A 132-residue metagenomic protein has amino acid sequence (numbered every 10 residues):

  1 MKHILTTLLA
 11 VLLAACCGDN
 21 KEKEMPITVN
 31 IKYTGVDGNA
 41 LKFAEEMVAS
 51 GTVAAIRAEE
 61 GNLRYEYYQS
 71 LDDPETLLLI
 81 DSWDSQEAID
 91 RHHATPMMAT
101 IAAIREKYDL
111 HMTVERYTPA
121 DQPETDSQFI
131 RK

Functional and structural regions predicted by a protein language model:
K2-T7: Sec-dependent signal peptide recognition, specifically the positively charged N-region followed immediately by
L8-L9, A120: Serine/threonine-rich, low-complexity intrinsically disordered segments
L12-L13: Hydrophobic core
C16-L77, S82-A94, L110-K132: Short S/T/G/P-rich N-terminal loop/turn motif that feeds into the first structured element of a domain
T100-R105: Outer-membrane beta-barrel domain signature
